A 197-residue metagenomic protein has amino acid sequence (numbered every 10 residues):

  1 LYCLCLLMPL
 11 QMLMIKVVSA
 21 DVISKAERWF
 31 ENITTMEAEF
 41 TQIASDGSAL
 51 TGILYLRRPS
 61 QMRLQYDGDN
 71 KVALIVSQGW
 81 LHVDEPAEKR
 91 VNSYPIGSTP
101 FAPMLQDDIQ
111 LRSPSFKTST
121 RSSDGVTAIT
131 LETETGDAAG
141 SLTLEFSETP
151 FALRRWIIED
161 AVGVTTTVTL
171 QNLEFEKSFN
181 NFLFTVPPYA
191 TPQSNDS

Functional and structural regions predicted by a protein language model:
Y2-L13: Bacterial N-terminal signal peptides
S19-A20: Boundary at the C-terminal end of the N-terminal hydrophobic targeting segment
R28-G47: A short, Trp-centered hydrophobic/proline-enriched beta-strand micro-motif
F30, S98-R112: Short, solvent-exposed helix-to-loop capping segments enriched in aromatics
I33-T35, A49-T51, R57-P59, D69 (+5 more regions): Extracytoplasmic
A44-D46, A87-K89, V162: Solvent-exposed strand-loop boundary residues in beta-sheet-rich modules
I53-P103, T166-T167: An acidic-aromatic
R112-P114, T118, S122-D196: Gly/Pro-enriched, hydrophobic low-complexity segments that function as extracytoplasmic propeptides/linkers
